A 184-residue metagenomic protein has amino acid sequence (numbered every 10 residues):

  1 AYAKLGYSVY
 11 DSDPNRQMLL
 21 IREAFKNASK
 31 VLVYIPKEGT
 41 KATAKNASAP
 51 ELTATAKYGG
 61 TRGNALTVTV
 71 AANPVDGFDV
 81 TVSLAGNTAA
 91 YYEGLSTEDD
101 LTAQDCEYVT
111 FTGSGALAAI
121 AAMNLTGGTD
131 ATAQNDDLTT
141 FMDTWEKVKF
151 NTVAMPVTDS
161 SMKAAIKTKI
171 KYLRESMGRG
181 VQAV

Functional and structural regions predicted by a protein language model:
A1-V184: Surface-exposed assembly/interface segments
